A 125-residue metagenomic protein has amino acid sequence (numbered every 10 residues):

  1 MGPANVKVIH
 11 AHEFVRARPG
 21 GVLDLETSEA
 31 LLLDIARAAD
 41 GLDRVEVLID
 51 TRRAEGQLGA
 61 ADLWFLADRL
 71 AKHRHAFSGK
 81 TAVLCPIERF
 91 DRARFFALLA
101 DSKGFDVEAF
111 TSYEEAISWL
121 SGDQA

Functional and structural regions predicted by a protein language model:
M1-A125: Amphipathic, Lys/Arg-enriched alpha-helical "gate/interface" segment within cytosolic domains that mediates
